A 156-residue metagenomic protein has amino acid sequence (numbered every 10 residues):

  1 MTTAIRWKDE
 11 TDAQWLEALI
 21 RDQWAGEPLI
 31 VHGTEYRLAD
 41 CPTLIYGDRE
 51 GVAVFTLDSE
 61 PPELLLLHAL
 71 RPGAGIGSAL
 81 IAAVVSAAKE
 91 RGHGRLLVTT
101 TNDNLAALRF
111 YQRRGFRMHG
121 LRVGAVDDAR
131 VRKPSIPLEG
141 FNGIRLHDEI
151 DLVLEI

Functional and structural regions predicted by a protein language model:
M1, N142-I156: Glyoxalase I/VOC metalloenzyme domain signal
W7-A74, S78-A82, H147, E155: Acetyl-CoA-dependent GNAT
V31-G33, S135-G143: Short, P/G- and charge-enriched loop/turn segments at secondary-structure junctions
H68, V85, G92, G115: Conserved functional loop/turn residues at catalytic and ligand-binding sites
A74-A88, R109-R113: Conserved acetyl-CoA-binding loop-helix of GNAT-fold acetyltransferases
A88-N102: Conserved GNAT acetyl-CoA-binding A-motif
V98-A107, H119-V131: Conserved beta-strand-loop-alpha-helix junction that forms the acyl-donor binding cleft
R113-H119: Acidic, glycine-rich loop-and-strand cores that form catalytic or ligand-binding grooves in diverse globular domains
